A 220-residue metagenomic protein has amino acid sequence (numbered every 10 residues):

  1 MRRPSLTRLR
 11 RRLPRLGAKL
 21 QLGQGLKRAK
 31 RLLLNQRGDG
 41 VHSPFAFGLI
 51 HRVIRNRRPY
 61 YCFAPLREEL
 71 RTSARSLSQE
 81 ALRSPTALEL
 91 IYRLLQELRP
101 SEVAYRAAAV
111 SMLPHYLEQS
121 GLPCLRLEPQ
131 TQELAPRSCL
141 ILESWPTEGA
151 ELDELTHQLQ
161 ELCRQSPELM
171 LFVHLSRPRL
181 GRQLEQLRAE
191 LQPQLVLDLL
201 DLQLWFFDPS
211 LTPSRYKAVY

Functional and structural regions predicted by a protein language model:
M1-C139, W145-S166, R177-Y220: A short alpha-helical cap/connector motif
E168-L171: Short glycine-centered segments of the SAM/dcSAM-binding site in methyltransferase folds
V173-L175: Walker B catalytic acidic pair
